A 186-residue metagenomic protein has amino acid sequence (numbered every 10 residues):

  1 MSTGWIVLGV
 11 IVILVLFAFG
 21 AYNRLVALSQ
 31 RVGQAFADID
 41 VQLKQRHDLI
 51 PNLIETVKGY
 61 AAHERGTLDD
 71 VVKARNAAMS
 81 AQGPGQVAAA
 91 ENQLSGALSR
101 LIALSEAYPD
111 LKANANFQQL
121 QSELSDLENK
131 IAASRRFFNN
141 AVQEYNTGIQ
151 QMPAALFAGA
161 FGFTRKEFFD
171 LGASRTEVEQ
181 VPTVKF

Functional and structural regions predicted by a protein language model:
S2-F186: A helix-centric hydrophobic-segment signal that preferentially recognizes long, alpha-helical stretches used
